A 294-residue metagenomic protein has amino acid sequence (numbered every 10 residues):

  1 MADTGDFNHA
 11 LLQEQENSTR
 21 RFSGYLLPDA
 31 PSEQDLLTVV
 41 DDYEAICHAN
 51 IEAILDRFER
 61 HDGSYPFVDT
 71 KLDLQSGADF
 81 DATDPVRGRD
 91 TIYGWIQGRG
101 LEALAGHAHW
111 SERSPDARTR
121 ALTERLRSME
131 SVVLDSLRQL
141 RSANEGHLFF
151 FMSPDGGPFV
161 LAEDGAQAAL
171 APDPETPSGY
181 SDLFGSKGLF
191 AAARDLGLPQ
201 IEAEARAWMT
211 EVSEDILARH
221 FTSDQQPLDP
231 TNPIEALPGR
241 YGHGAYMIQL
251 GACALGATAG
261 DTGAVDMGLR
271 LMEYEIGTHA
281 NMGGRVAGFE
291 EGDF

Functional and structural regions predicted by a protein language model:
A2-F294: Glycan-recognition and catalytic cores of secretory/periplasmic carbohydrate-active enzymes
